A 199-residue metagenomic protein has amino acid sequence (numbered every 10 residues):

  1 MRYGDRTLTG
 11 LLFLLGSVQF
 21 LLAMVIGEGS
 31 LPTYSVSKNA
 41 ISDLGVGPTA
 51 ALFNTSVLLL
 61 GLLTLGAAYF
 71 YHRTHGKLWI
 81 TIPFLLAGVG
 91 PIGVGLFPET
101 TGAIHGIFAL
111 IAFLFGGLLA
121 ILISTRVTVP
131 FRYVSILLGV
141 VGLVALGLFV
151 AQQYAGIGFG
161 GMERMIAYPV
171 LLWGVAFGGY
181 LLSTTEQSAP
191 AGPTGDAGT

Functional and structural regions predicted by a protein language model:
R2-D5, Y69-W79, T125-V134, T185-E186: Membrane-interface helix-boundary motifs at transmembrane edges
Y3-S30: N-terminal signal-anchor transmembrane alpha helix
A23-P48: Hydrophobic transmembrane helix segments
D43-L62: Interfacial helix-start motif at the membrane-water boundary
S56-G66, L114-L122, P169-L182: Hydrophobic cores of alpha-helical transmembrane segments in multi-pass inner/ER membrane proteins, independent
W79-G95, V140-L146: Small-polar-interrupted transmembrane alpha-helices in polytopic inner-membrane proteins
A87-V127: Membrane-proximal helix-loop-helix units in multi-pass membrane proteins
V129-T199: Terminal transmembrane helical module of multi-pass membrane proteins
